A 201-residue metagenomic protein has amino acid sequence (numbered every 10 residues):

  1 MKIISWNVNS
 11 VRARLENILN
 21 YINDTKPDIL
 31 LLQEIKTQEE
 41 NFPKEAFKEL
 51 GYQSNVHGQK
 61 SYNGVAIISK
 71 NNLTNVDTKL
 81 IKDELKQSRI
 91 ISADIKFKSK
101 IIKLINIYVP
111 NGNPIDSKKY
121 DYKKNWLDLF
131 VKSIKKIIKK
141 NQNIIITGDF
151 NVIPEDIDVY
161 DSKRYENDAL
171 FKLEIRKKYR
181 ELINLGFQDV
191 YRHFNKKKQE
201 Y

Functional and structural regions predicted by a protein language model:
M1-S10, I101-N113, T147: Active-site-proximal beta-strand elements of phosphoester/diester hydrolases
M1-Y52, Y62-V65, P154, L182: N-terminal, active-site-proximal structural segment of metallo-dependent hydrolase catalytic domains
N9, K36, Y108-P110, N151-I153 (+1 more regions): Catalytic metal-binding/acid-base residues of hydrolase active sites
R12, E39-N41, G64-V65, G112-I115 (+2 more regions): Short catalytic/ligand-binding loop motif for oxyanion handling, primarily in non-cytosolic enzymes, centered on
N20-I22, R89-S99, L129-Q142: Short amphipathic alpha-helices and their capping/turn segments at secondary-structure boundaries
I35-Q38, F42-P114: Structured beta-strand-rich core segments of catalytic domains in phosphoester-bond hydrolases
L50, W126-Y201: Metal-dependent phosphoesterases centered on the DNase I-like endonuclease/exonuclease/phosphatase
I81, V109-L127, K163-D168: Surface-exposed cleft-lining segments at the edges of enzyme active sites
